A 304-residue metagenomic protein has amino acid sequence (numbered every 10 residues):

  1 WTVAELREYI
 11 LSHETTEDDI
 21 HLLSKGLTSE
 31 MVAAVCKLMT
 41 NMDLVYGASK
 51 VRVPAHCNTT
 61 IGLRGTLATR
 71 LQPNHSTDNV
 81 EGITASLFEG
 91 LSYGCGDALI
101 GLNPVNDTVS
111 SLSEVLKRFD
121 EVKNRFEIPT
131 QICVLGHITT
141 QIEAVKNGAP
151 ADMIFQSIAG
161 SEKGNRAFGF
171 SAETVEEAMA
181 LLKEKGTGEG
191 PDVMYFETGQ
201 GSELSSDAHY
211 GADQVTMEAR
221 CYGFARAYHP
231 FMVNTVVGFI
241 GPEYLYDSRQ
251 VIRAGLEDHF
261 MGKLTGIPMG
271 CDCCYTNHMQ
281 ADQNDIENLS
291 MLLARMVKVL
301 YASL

Functional and structural regions predicted by a protein language model:
W1, S303-L304: C-terminal alpha-helical cap/extension of soluble enzyme domains
W1-T16, L27: Long, charge-dense tracts
I20-V45, A98-K117, V236-R249: Glycine-rich, proline-tolerant flexible connector loops at the mouths of alpha/beta enzymes
K37-I61: Glycine-rich, aromatic-flanked loop segments that form ligand/cofactor-binding clefts across common enzyme folds
D43-S49, L63-T69, V109-H137, T174-P191 (+1 more regions): Alpha-helix-loop-beta-strand connector modules within alpha/beta enzyme cores
A48-R52, T77-T84, D285-I286: Conserved alpha/beta core surface patches that mediate binding of polyanionic ligands
T59-F155, G164-R166: Glycine- and small hydrophobic-enriched segments that form the cores of compact globular domains
A144-S303: Catalytic alpha/beta core domains of metabolic enzymes, predominantly
